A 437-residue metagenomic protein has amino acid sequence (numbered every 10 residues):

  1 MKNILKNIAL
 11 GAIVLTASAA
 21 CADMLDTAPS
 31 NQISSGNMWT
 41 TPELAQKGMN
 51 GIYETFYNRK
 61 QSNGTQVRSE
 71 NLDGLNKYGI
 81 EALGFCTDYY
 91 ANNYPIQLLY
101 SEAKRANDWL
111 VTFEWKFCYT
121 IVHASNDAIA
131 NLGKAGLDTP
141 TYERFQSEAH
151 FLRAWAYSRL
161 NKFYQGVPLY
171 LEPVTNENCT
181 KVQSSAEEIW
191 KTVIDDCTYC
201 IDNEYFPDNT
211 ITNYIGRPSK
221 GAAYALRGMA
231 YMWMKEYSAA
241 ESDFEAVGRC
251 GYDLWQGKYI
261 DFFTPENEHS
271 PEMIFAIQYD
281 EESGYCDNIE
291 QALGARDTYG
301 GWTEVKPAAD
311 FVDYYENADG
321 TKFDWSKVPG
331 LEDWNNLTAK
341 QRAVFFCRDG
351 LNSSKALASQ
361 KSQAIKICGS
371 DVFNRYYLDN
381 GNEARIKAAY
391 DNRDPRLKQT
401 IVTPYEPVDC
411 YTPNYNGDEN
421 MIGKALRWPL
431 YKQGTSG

Functional and structural regions predicted by a protein language model:
M1-A19: Sec-dependent bacterial lipoprotein signal peptides
A22-E148, W155-E172, N176-T180, E187-K191 (+2 more regions): Short acidic-aromatic linear motifs embedded in glycine-rich loops, typified by GG[WY][YF]DAGD(H) and related
